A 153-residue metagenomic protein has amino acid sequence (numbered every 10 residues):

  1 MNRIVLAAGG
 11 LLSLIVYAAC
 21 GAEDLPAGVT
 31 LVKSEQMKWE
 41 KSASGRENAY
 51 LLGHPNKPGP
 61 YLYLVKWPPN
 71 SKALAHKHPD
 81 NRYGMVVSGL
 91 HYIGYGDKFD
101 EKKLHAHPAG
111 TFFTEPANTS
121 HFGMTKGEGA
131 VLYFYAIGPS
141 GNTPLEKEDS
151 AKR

Functional and structural regions predicted by a protein language model:
M1-I4: Positively charged n-region of N-terminal signal peptides that target proteins for export
A7-V16: Bacterial N-terminal signal peptides
C20-Y61, K147-R153: A short, N-terminal "cap"/entry segment at the start of jelly-roll beta-barrel domains of the cupin/DSBH fold
G28, K102, F122-R153: Double-stranded beta-helix
H54-N56, H91, D97-A117: Short acidic-glycine-tyrosine-enriched beta hairpin
P58-H78, H107, P116-A117: Conserved short histidine dyad/triad with adjacent acidic residue
P68, H105-G127, I137: Conserved metal-binding segment of the jelly-roll/cupin
P68-S71, H78-K98: Glycine- and acidic-residue-biased ligand/ion/polar-headgroup-sensing regions
